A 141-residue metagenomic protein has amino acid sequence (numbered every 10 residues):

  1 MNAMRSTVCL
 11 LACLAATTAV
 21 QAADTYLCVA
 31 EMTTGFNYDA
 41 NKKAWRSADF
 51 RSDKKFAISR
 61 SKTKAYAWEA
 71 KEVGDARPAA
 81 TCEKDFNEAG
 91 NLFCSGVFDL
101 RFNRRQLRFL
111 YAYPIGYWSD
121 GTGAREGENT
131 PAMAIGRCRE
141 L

Functional and structural regions predicted by a protein language model:
M1-V8: Bacterial N-terminal signal peptides that target proteins for export
A12, A16, E31, D85 (+2 more regions): General secretory precursor processing signal
A12-T17, A65-E72, P78-K84, S119-E128: Short, intrinsically disordered, charge-biased short linear motifs at domain edges
T18-A22: Sec/Tat signal peptide C-region and signal peptidase I cleavage site
L27-W68, L100-F102: Short, solvent-exposed loop/hinge segments that bridge or flank secondary-structure elements
K42-K43, A48, D120-L141: Edge beta-strand at a domain terminus
R60-Q106, G136-R137: Contiguous, well-ordered beta-strand patches that form the walls/edges of small beta-barrel/beta-sandwich domains
